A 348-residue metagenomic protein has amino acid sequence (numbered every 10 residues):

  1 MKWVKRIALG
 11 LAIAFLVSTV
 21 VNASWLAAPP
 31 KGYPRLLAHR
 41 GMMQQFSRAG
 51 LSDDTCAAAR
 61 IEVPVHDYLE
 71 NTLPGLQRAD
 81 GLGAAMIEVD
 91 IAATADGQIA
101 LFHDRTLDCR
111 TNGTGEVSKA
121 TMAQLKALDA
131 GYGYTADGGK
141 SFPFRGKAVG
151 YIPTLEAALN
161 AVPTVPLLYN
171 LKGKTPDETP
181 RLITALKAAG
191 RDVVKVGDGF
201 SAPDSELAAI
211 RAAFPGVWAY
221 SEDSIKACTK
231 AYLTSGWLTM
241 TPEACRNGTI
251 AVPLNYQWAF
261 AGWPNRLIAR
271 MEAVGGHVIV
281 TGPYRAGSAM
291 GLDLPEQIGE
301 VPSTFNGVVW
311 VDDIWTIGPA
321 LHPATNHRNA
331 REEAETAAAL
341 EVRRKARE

Functional and structural regions predicted by a protein language model:
K2-E348: Phosphate-group recognition and catalysis centered on beta-loop-alpha active-site segments
